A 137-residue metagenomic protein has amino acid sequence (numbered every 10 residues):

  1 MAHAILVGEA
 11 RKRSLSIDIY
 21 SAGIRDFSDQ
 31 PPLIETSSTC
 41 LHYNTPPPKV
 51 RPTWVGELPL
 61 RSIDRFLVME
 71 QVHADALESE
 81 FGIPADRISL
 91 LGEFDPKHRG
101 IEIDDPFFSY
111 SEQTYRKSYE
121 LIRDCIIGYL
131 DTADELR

Functional and structural regions predicted by a protein language model:
M1-R137: Short polar/charged helix/loop
